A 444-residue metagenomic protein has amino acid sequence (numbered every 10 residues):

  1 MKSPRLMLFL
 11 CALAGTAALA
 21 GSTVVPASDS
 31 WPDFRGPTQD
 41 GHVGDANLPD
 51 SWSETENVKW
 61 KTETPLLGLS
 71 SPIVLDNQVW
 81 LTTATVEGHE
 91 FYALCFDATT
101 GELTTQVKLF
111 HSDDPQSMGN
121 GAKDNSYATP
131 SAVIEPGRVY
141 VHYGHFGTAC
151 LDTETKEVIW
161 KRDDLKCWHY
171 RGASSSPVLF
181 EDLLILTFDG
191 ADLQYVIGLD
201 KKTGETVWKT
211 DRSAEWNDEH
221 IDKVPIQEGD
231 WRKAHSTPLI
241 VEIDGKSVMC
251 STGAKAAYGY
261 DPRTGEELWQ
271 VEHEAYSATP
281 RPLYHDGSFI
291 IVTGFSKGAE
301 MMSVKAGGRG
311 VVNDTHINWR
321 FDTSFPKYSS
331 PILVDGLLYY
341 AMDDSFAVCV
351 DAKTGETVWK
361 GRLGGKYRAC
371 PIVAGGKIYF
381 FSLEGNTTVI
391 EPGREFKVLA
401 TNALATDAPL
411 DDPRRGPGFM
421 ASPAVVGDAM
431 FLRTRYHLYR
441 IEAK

Functional and structural regions predicted by a protein language model:
M1-L6: Positively charged n-region of N-terminal signal peptides that target proteins for export
M7-A18: Bacterial N-terminal signal peptides
G21-K444: Noncatalytic, solvent-exposed loop/strand surfaces of beta-propeller-type extracellular/periplasmic domains
